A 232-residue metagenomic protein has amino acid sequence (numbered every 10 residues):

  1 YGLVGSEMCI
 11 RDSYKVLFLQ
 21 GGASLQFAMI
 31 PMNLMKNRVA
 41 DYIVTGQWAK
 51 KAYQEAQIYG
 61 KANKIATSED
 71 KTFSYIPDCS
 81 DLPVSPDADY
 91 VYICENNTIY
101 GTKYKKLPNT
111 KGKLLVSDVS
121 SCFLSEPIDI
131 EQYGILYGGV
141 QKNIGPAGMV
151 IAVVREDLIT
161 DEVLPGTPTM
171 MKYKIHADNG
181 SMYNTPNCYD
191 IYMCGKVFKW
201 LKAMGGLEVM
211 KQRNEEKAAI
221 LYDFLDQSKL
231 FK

Functional and structural regions predicted by a protein language model:
Y1-G5, C9-I10: Single conserved hydrophobic/aromatic residue that forms the stacking wall/gate of nucleotide- or nucleobase-binding
Y14-D41, A49-A52: Conserved beta-loop-alpha segment that forms the PLP phosphate-binding cup at the N-terminus of a helix
V16-Q20, Y42, K64-T67, I93 (+2 more regions): General beta-strand structural signal in soluble alpha/beta enzymes
A56, S68-F123: Active-site phosphate-binding strand-loop segment of PLP-dependent enzymes
V116, I130-Q141, V150: Conserved active-site segment immediately N-terminal to the catalytic lysine that forms the internal aldimine
V140-Y222: Active-site C-terminal subdomain of aminotransferase-like
F231-K232: Conserved PLP-binding catalytic core of the aspartate aminotransferase-like
